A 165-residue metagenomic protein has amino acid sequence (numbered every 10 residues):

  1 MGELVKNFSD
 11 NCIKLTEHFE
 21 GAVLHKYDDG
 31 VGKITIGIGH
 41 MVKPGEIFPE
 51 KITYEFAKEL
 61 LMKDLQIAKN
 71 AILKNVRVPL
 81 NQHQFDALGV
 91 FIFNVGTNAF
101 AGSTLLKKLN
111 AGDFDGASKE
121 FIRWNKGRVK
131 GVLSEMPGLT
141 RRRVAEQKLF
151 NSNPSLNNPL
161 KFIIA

Functional and structural regions predicted by a protein language model:
M1-V31, H40-I47, I52-L65, K69 (+3 more regions): Long, amphipathic alpha-helical surface segments
T16, Q84-I92, E120-I122: Short alpha-helical scaffolding segments that buttress acidic/His motifs in well-ordered protein cores
V31-K33, F85: Extracytoplasmic
K63, V90-V95: Short, residue-level hotspots on alpha-helical faces of the histone-fold and other alpha-helical interaction modules
